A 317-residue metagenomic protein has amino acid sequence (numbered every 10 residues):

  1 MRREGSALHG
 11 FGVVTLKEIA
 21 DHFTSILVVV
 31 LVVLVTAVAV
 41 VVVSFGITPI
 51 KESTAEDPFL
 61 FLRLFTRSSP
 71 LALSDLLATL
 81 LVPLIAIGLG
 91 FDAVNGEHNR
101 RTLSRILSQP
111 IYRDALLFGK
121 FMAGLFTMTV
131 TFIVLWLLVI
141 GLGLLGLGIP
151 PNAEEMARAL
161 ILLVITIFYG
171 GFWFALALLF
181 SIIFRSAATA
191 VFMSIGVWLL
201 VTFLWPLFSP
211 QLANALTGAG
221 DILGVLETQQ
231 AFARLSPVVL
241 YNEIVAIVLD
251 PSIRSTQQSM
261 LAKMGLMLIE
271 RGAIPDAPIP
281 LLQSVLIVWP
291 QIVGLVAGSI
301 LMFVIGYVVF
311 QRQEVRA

Functional and structural regions predicted by a protein language model:
M1-T36, R312: Aromatic- and glycine-rich beta-strand/loop motifs that create alpha-glucan
R3, A39-K51, F61-A78, M122-L178 (+3 more regions): Secretory targeting signals
T24-E52, S74-I87, M193-S209, I300-M302: Hydrophobic alpha-helical transmembrane segments of multi-pass membrane transport/permease proteins
S25, V164-W205, N214-A219: A structural motif at transmembrane helix-loop-helix junctions in multipass membrane proteins
E52-G88, P278-G294: Membrane-embedded or membrane-proximal helical elements that form or frame transporter/channel pores
I87-Q109, F121, Q313: Transmembrane helix boundary and interhelical loop/hinge segments in multi-pass membrane proteins
R113-G124: Membrane-interface alpha-helices at helix entry/exit sites of multi-pass transporters
R234-Q313: Alpha-helical transmembrane segments of multi-pass membrane transporters/translocases
